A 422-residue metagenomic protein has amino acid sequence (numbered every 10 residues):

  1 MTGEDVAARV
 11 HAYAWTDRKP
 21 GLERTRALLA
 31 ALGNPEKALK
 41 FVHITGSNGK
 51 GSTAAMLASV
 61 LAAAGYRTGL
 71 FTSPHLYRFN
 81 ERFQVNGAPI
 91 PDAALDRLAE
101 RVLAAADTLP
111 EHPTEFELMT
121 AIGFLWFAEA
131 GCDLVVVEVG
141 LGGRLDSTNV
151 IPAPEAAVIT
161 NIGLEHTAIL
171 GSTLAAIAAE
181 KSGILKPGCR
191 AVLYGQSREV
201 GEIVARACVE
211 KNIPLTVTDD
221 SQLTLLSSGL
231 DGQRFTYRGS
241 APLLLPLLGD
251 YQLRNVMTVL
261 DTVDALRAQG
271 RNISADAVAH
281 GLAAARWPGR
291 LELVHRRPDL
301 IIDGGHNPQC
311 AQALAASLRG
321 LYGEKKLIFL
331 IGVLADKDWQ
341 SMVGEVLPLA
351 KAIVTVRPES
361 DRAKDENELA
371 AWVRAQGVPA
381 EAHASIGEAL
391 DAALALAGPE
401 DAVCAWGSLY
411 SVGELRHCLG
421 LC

Functional and structural regions predicted by a protein language model:
M1-N48, S52-R67, L76-Y77, R190-L193 (+2 more regions): N-terminal leader/targeting and accessory segments in enzymes
D17-R18, L22, R26-K37, A63-P152 (+2 more regions): ATP-dependent carboxylate-amine ligase catalytic core
A38, L134-V137, L145-V158, I162-H166 (+3 more regions): Nucleotide phosphate-binding/pyrophosphate-handling subdomain across enzymes that bind or process nucleotide phosphates
F71, Y194-G195, A207-G229, P246-D250 (+6 more regions): Beta-strand->loop->alpha-helix junctions that form or flank phosphate-binding loops in nucleotide-handling enzymes
P110-E111, L118, G131-E138, P154-G239 (+2 more regions): Acidic, Mg2+-coordinating active-site environments of NTP-dependent enzymes
G131-D133, E324, G398-E400: Short, high-confidence coil segments that cap the C-terminus of an alpha-helix and link into the following beta-strand
Y194-T216, D231, D299-I302, P308 (+1 more regions): C-terminal helical cap/extension that packs against the catalytic core of soluble nucleotide-cofactor enzymes
S408: Active-site-proximal loop/hinge segments that shape catalytic or ion-binding/gating pockets
